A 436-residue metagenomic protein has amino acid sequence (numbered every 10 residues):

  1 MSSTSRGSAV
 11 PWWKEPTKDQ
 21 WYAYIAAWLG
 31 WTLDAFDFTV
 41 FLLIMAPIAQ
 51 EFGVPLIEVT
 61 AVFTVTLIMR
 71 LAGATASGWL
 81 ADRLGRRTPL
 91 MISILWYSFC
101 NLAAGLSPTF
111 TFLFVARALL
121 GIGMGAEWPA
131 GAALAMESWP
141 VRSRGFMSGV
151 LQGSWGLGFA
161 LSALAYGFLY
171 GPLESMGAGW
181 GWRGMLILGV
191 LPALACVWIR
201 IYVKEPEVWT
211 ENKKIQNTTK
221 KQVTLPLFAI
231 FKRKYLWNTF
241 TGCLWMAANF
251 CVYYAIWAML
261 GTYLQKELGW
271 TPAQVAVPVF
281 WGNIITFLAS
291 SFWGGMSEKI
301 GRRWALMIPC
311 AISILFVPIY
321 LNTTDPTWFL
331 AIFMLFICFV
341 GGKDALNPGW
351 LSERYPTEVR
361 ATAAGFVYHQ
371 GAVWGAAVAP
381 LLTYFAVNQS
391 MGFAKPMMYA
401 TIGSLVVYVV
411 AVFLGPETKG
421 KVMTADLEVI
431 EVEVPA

Functional and structural regions predicted by a protein language model:
M1-F36, F41: Cytosolic juxtamembrane N-terminal segment immediately preceding the first transmembrane helix of multi-pass
L42, Y235-F287, G375, A379: Extracytoplasmic gate region of multi-pass secondary transporters
G53, G85, L106-F112, P140 (+2 more regions): Helix-breaking motifs and short loop linkers at transmembrane-helix boundaries and internal kinks in secondary membrane
T64-S77, F280-F292: Central cavity-lining transmembrane alpha-helices of secondary-active solute carriers, predominantly the Major
A72-P108, I300: Conserved MFS/SLC helix-loop-helix module at the cytosolic interface between two early adjacent transmembrane helices
A116-G153: Cytoplasmic helix-loop-helix junction between adjacent transmembrane helices in 12-TM secondary transporters
G145-Y170, V367-A379: Glycine-rich segments within core transmembrane alpha-helices of 12-TM secondary carriers
R303-N347: C-terminal transmembrane helical hairpin of 12-TM major facilitator-type secondary transporters
